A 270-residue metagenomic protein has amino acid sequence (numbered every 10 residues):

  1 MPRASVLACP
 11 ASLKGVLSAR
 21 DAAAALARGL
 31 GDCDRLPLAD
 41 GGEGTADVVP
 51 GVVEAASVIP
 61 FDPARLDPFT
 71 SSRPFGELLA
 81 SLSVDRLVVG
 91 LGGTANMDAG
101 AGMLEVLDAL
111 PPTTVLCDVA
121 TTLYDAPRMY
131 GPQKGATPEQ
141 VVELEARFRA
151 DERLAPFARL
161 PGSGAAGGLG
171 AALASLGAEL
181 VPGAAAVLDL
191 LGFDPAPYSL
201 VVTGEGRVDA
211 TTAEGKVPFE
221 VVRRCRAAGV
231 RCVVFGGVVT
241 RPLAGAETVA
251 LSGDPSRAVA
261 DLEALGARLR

Functional and structural regions predicted by a protein language model:
M1-R270: N-terminal loops that bind phosphate or other acidic moieties and the adjacent beta-alpha structural core
